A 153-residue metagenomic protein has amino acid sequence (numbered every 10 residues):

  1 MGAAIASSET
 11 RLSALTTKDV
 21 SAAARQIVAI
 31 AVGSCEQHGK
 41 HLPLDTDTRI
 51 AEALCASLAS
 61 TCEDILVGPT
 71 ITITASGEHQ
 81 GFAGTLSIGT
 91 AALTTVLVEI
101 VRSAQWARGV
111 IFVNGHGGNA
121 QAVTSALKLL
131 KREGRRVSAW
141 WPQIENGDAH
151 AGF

Functional and structural regions predicted by a protein language model:
M1-L42: Active-site and ligand/interface coordination hotspots across diverse enzymes and nucleic-acid-associated assemblies
S7-A14, L66, T70-F153: Active-site histidine-anchored catalytic micro-motif
A23-A31, E63-I73: Short coil-to-beta-strand
G33-E36, T48, I71-T72: Short glycine-rich, polar/acidic loop-and-turn segments at beta strand-coil junctions
H41-D45, I88: Short, solvent-exposed loop/turn segments at secondary-structure boundaries
D45-T48, K128-L130: Glycine-rich, phosphate-binding/catalytic loops in enzymes
D47-S60: Short catalytic helix/loop segments, enriched in acidic residues and glycine and frequently bearing histidine
A59-C62, K131: Structural signal for hydrophobic packing residues in well-ordered secondary-structure cores of soluble enzyme domains
